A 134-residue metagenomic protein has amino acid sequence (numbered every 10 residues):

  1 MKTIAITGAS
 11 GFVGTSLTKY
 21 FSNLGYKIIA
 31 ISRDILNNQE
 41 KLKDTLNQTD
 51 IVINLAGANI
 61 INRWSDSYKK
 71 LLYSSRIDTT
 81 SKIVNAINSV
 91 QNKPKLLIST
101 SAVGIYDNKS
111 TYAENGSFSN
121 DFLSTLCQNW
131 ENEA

Functional and structural regions predicted by a protein language model:
T3, K27, L96: Residues at the starts of beta-strands that form the adenosine-phosphate
I4-L24: N-terminal Rossmann NAD(P)H-binding glycine-rich loop of SDR-like oxidoreductase domains
T7, V52-A56, L97-V103: SDR active-site strand-loop-helix element
G14, I61-N62, Y106-N108: Glycine/Thr-rich phosphate-binding loops of Rossmann-like dinucleotide-binding domains
Y26-D34: Conserved glycine-rich Rossmann-like NAD(P)H-binding loop of the short-chain dehydrogenase/reductase
I35-K82, A86: NAD(P)H-binding glycine-rich loop region in Rossmannoid oxidoreductase-like domains and their noncatalytic homologs
S81-D121: Conserved Rossmann-fold NAD(P)-dependent oxidoreductase catalytic core, especially the SDR/UDP-sugar
N120-A134: Active-site Tyr-X1-5-Lys
